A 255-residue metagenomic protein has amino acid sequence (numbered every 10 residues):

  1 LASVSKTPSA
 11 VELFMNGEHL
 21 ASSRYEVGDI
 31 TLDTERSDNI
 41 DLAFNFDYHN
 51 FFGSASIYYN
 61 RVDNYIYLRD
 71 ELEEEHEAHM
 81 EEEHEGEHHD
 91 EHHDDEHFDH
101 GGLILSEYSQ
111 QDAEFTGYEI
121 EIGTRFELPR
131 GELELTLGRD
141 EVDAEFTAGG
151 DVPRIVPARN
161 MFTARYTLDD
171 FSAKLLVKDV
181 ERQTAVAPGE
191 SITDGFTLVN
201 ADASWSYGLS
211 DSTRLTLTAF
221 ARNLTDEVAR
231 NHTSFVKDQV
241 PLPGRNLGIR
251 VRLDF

Functional and structural regions predicted by a protein language model:
L1-N39, Y59-E87, E91-G102, K178-P188 (+2 more regions): Surface-exposed extracellular loop regions of Gram-negative outer-membrane beta-barrel proteins, predominantly
G28-T34, A43, S106-D112, R125 (+5 more regions): Outer-membrane beta-barrel proteins
L32, L42-F46, I57, I120-T124 (+4 more regions): Residues on the lipid-exposed face of transmembrane beta-strands in outer-membrane beta-barrel proteins
R36-I40, D47-H49, D112-Y118, V156-N160 (+2 more regions): Residues that define the transmembrane beta-barrel architecture of outer-membrane proteins
N50-F52, F126-L133, G208-T216: Short loop/turn motifs that connect adjacent beta-strands in outer-membrane beta-barrel proteins
Y58-V62, E73, H79-H84, H88-V186 (+2 more regions): Gram-negative outer-membrane beta-barrel transporters
A113-T116, A158, R214, R222 (+1 more regions): C-terminal beta-signal and terminal closure region of outer-membrane beta-barrel proteins
V156-D169, T197-S206, K237, P241 (+1 more regions): Feature captures outer-membrane beta-barrel proteins of Gram-negative bacteria and organelles
